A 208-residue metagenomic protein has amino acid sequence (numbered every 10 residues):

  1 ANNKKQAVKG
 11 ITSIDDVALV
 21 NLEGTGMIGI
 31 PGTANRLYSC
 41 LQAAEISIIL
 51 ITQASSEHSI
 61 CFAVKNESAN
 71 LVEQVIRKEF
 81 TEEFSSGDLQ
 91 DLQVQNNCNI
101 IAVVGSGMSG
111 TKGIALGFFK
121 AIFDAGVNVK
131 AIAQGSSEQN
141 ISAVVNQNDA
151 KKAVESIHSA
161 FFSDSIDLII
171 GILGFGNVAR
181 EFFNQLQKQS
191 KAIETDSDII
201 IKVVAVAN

Functional and structural regions predicted by a protein language model:
A1-Q189: A conserved regulatory-domain signal marking ACT and ACT-like small-molecule sensing domains and adjacent regulatory
K191-N208: NAD(P)-binding Rossmann-fold cofactor-contacting core
